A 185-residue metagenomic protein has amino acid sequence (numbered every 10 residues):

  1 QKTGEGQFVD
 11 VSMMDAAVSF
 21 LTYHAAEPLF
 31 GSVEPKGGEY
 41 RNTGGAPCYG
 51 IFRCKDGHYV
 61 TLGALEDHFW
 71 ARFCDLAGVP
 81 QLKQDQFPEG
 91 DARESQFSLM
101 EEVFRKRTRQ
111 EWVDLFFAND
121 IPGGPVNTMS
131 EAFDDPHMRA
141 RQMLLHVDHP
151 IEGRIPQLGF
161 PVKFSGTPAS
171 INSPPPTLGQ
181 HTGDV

Functional and structural regions predicted by a protein language model:
Q1-L65, R72, P176: Active-site-adjacent "lid/gating" segments in soluble enzymes
S19-Y23, E27, A71-D75, S130 (+2 more regions): Generic alpha-helical structural context detector
P28-E39, D135-H149: Short, surface-exposed loop/helix-turn segments at secondary-structure junctions that function as lids/hinges flanking
C48-N119, G123: Aromatic-enriched alpha-helical interface/lid elements that frame and gate functional surfaces
G50-K55, L144-P150: Short acidic-hydrophobic surface loop/beta-edge motif
Q84, G90, D148-V185: Flexible, small-/acidic-enriched active-site or ligand-binding loops
F117-M138: Conserved PLP cofactor-binding pocket of PLP-dependent enzymes
